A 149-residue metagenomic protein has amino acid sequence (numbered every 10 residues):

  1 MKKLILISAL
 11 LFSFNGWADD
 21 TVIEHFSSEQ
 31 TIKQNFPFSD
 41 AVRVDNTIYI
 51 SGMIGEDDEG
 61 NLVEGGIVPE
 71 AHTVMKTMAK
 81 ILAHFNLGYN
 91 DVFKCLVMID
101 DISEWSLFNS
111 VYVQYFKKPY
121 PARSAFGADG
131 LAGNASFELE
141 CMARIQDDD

Functional and structural regions predicted by a protein language model:
L4-S13: Sec-dependent N-terminal signal peptides
G16-K76, K80-N90, I99-D149: N-terminal presequence-like segments and the immediate start of the first folded domain
F93-C95: Surface-exposed aromatic
